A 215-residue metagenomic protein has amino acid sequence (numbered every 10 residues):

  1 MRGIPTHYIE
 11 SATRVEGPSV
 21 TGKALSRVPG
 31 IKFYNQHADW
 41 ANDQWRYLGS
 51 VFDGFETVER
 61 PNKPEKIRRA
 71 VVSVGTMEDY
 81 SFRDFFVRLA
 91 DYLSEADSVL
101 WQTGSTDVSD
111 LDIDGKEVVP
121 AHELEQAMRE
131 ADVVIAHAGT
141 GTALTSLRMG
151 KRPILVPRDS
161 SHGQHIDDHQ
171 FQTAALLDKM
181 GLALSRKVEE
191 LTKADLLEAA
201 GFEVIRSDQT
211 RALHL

Functional and structural regions predicted by a protein language model:
M1-R2, G141: An aromatic- and histidine-rich active-site surface loop
R2-E56, A175-L182: Active-site-proximal region of nucleotide-activated glycan assembly enzymes, centered on histidine/acidic-rich loops
S11-V15, A38-D39, V118-L124, R158-Q164: Short, acidic/turn-prone active-site loops that include or flank metal/cofactor- and phosphate-binding residues
E56-V133, F171: Donor-nucleotide binding loops and adjacent catalytic segments primarily of GT-B fold Leloir glycosyltransferases
G115-V119, G181-L191: Short acidic-hydrophobic, aromatic-tinged amphipathic segments that line or gate anion-handling sites
L124-H165: A donor-sugar binding/catalytic signature common to diverse glycosyltransferases and related nucleotide-sugar
A194-L215: C-terminal amphipathic helix plus adjacent low-complexity, charged tail appended to glycosyltransferase catalytic
